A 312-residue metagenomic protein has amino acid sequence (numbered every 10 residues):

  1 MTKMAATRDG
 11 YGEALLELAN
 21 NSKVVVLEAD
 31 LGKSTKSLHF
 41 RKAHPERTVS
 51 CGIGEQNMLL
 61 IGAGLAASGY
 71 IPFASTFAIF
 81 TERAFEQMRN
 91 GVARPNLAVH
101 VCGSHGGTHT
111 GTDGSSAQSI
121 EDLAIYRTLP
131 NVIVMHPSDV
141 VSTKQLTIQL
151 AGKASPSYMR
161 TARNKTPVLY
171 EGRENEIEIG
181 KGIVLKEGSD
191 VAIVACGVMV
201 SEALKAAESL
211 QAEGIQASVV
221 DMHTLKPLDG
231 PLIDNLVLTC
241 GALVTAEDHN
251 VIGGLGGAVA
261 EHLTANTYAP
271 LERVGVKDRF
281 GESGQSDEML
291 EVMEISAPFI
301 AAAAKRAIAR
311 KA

Functional and structural regions predicted by a protein language model:
M1-R160, K165, E176: Thiamine diphosphate
R8, N20, L31-L38, K42 (+2 more regions): Thiamine diphosphate
